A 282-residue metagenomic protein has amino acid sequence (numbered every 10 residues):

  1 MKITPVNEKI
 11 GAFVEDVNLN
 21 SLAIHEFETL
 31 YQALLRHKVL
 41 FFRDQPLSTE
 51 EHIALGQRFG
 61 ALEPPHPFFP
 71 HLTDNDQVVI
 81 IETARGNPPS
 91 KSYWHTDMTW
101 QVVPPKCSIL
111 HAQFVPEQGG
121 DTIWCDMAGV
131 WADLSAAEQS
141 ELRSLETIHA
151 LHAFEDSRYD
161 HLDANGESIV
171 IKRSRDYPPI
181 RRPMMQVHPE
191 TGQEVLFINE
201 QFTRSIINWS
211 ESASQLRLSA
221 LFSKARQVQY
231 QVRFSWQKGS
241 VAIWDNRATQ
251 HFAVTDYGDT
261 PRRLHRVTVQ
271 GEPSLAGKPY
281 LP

Functional and structural regions predicted by a protein language model:
M1-V241, N246-P282: Non-heme Fe(II) oxygenase catalytic core, chiefly the N-lobe of the double-stranded beta-helix
